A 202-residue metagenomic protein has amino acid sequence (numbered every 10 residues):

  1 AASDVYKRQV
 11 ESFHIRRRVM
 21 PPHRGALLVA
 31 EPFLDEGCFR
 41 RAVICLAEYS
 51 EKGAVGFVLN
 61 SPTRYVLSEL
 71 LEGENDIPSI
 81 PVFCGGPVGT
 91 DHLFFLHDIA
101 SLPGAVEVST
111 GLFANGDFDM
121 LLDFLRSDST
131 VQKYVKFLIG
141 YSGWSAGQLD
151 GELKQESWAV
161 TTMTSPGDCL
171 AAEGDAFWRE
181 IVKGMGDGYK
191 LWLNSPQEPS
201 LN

Functional and structural regions predicted by a protein language model:
A1-Y6: Short, small-residue-biased leader/transition segments that mark boundaries at the very start of proteins
V10-L138, S142-N202: A short aromatic-anchored loop/beta-hairpin motif
